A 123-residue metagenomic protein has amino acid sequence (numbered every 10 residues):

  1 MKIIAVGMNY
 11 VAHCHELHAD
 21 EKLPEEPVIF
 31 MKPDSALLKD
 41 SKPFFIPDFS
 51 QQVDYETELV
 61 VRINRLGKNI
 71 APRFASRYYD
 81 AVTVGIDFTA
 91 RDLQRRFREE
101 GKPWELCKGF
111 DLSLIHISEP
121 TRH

Functional and structural regions predicted by a protein language model:
M1-I86, A90-R95: Extended, compositionally biased flexible segments
F30, A36, L106, T121-H123: A generic alpha-helix propensity feature with a strong bias for hydrophobic helices
N69-P72, P103-C107, S118: Short helix-to-loop capping/linker segments positioned immediately adjacent to catalytic or ligand/cofactor-binding
G85, E100, S113: Mid-sequence acidic-hydrophobic segments that form the walls of catalytic/ligand-binding cavities or oligomerization
L93, F97-L106, R122: Metal-cofactor-dependent catalytic cores
F110: Acidic/glycine-rich phosphate/pyrophosphate-binding loops and surrounding catalytic core that coordinate Mg2+
S113-I115, E119-H123: Residue-level detector of conserved catalytic or cofactor/ligand-binding positions in enzyme active sites
